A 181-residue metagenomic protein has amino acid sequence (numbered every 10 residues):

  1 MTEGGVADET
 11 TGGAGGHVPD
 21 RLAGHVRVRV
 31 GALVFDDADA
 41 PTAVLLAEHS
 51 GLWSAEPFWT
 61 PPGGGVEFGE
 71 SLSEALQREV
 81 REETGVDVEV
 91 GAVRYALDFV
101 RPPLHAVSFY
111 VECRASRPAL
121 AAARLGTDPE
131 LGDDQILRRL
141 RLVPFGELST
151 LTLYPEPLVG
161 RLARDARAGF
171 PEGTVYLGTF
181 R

Functional and structural regions predicted by a protein language model:
E3, E9-T60, V88-A92, A115: N-terminal strand-loop-strand
G15, P155-E156: Generic structural signal for alpha-helix starts
L46-E48, A121-R124, L151, T174 (+1 more regions): Short, hydrophobic secondary-structure boundary micro-motifs
G63: A short acidic, glycine-rich active-site loop that binds or catalyzes chemistry on phosphate/adenosine moieties
V66-E89, F99-Y154: Unchanged
A96: Structured alpha/beta reader/binder surfaces that contact nucleic acids or chromatin modification marks
P157-R181: Charged phosphate-binding loop/patch that engages nucleotide di/tri-phosphates or the phosphate backbone of nucleic
